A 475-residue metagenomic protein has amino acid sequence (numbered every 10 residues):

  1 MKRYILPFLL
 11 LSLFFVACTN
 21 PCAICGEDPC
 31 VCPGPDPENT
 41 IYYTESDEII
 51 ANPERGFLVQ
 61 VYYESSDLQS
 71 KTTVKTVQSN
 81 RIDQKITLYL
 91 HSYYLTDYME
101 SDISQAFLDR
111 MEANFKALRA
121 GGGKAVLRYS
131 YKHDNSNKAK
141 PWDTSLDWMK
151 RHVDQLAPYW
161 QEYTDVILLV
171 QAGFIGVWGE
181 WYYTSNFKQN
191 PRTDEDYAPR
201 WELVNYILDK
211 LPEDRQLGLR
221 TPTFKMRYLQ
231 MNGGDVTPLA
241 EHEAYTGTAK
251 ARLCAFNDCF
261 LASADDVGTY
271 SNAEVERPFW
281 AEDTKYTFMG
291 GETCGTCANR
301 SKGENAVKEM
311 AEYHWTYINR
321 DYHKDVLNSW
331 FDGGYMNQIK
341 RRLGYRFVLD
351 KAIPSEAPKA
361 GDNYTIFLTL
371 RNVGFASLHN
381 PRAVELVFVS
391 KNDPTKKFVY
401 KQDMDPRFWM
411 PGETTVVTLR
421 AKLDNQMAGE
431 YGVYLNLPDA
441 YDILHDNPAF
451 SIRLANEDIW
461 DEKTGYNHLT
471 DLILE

Functional and structural regions predicted by a protein language model:
M1, L13-Y42: Bacterial Sec-dependent N-terminal signal peptides
G34-L88, S92: Boundary/entry segment of secreted carbohydrate-active catalytic domains
T73-K132, L146-W148, L211, R215: Aromatic-lined substrate-binding rim segments of carbohydrate-active enzymes
A106-K124, W142-L169, D196-K210: An active-site-proximal structural segment forming one wall of the substrate-binding cleft that immediately precedes
V126-S136, L156-T193: Active-site groove signature of glycoside hydrolases
L169-G173, E180, T184-H323: Catalytic-core regions of glycoside hydrolase
K302-P354: Catalytic cores of secreted or luminal carbohydrate-active enzymes
K340-E475: Extracellular/luminal regions of secreted and cell-surface proteins that mediate adhesion/ECM remodeling
